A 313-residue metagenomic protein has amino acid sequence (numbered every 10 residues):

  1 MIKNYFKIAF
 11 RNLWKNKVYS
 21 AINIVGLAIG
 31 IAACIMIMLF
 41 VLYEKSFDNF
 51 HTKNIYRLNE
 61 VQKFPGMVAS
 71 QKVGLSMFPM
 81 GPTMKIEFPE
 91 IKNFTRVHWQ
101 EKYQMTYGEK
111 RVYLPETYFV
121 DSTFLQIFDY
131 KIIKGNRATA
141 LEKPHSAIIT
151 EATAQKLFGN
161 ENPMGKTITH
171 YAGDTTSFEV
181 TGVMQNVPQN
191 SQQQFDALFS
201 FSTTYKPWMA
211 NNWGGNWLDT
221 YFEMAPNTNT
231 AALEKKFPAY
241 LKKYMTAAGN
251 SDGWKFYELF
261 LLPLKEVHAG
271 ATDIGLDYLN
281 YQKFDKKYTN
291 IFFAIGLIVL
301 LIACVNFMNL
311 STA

Functional and structural regions predicted by a protein language model:
M1-I31: N-terminal Sec/SRP start-transfer signal
R11-N12, S20, S76, G270-A271 (+3 more regions): Membrane-interface anchoring determinants
I24-L27, I31, I35, L297-A303: Hydrophobic positions within alpha-helical transmembrane segments of bacterial inner-membrane proteins
C34-M164, T169-E179, N216, K235 (+2 more regions): Structured, solvent-exposed hinge/loop segments at the ends of secondary-structure elements
M38, I295-A313: A hydrophobic alpha-helix feature that marks transmembrane segments and, especially, their cytosolic C-terminal ends
D121-I133, A147-F284: Mid-to-C-terminal secondary-structure elements that act as membrane-proximal/extracytoplasmic interface segments
L279-V299: N-terminal membrane-entry
